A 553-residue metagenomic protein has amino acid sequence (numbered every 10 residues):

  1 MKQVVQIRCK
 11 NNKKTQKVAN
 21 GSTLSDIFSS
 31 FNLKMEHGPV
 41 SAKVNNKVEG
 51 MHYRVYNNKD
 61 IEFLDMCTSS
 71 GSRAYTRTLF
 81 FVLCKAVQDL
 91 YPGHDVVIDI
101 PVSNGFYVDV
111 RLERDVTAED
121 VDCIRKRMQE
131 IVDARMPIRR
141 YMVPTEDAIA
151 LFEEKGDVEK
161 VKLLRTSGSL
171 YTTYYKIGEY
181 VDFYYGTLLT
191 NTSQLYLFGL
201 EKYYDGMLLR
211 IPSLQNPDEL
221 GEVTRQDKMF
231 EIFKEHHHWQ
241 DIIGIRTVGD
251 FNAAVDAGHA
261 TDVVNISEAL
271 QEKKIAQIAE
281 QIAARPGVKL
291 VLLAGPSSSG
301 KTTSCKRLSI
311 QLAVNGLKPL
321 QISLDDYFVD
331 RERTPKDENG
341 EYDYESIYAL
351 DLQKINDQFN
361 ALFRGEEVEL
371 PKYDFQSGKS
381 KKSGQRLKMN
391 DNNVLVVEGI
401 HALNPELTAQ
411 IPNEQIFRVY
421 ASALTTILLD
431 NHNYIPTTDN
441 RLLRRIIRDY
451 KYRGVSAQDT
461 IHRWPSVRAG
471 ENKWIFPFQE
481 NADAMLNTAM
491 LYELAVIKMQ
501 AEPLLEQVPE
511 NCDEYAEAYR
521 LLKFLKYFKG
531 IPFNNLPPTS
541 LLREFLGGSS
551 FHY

Functional and structural regions predicted by a protein language model:
N12-S22: Short, contiguous acidic and Ser/Thr-rich linear segments
G38, Y53-R73, A86, D95-K273 (+1 more regions): Auxiliary tRNA-acceptor-end handling modules of aminoacyl-tRNA synthetases
P286, T408-Y553: Conserved NTP phosphate-binding and transfer environment spanning the P-loop NTPase/kinase superfamily
V291-L293: Hydrophobic anchor at the beta1->P-loop junction of P-loop NTPases
K301: Conserved lysine of the Walker
S304, L308: Hydrophobic positions on the alpha1 helix immediately C-terminal to the Walker A/P-loop
V314-E332: Short beta-strand-centered segment that lines the nucleotide-binding/catalytic pocket of NTP-utilizing
R333-Q376: Conserved nucleotide-sensing/catalytic segment adjacent to the nucleotide-binding pocket in NTP-handling enzymes
